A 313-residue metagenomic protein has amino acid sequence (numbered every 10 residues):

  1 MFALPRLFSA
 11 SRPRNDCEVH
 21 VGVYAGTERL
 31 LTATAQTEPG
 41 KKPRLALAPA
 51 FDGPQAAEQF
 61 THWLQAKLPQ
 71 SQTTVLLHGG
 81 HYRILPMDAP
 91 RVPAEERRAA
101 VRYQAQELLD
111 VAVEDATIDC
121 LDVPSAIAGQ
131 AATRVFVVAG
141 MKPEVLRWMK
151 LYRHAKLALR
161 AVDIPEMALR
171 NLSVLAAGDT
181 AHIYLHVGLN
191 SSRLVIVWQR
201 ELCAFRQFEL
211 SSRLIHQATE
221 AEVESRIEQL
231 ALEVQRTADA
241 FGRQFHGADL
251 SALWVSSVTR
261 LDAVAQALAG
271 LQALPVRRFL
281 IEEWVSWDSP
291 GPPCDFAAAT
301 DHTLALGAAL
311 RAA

Functional and structural regions predicted by a protein language model:
M1-A313: Hydrophobic/aromatic-enriched cytosolic interaction surfaces used to assemble or bind macromolecules
